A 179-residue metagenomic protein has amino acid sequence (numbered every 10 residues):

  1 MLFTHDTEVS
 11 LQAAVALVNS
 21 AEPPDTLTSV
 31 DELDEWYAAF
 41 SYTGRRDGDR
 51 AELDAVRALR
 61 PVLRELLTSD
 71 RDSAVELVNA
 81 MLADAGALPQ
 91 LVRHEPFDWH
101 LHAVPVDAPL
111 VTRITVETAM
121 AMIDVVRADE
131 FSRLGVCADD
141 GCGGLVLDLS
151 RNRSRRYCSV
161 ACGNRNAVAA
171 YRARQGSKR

Functional and structural regions predicted by a protein language model:
M1-D148: Short helix-coil boundary/hinge micro-motifs
V116, V126-R127, A161-G163, Y171-R172: Glycine-rich loops and low-complexity Gly/Arg-rich segments that provide flexible linkers or classic glycine-based
D148, N164, V168: Short, non-ligating residues that shape and space the ligands of small metal-coordination modules and catalytic
N152-R153, A173: Short, glycine/charged-enriched secondary-structure capping and boundary segments
R153-G163: Cysteine-rich micro-motifs
R172-R179: Contiguous alpha-helical segments
